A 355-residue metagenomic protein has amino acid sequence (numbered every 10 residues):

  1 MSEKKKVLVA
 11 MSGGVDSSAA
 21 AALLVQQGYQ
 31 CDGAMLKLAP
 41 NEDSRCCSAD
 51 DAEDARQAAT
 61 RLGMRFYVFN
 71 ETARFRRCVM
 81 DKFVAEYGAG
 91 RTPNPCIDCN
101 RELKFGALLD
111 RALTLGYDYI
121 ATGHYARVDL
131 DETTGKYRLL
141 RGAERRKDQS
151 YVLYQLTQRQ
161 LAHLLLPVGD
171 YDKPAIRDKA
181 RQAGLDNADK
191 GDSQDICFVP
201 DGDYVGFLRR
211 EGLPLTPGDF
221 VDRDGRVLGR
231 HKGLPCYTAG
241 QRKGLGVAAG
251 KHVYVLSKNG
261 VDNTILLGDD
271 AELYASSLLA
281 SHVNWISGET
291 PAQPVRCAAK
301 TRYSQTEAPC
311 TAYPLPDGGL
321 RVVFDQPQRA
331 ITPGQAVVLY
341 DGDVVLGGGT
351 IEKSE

Functional and structural regions predicted by a protein language model:
M1-Y154, L165, P174, V255: ATP-dependent adenylation/nucleotidyltransferase module used to activate substrates
P40, A121-E355: AMP-forming adenylation/ATP pyrophosphatase catalytic core
